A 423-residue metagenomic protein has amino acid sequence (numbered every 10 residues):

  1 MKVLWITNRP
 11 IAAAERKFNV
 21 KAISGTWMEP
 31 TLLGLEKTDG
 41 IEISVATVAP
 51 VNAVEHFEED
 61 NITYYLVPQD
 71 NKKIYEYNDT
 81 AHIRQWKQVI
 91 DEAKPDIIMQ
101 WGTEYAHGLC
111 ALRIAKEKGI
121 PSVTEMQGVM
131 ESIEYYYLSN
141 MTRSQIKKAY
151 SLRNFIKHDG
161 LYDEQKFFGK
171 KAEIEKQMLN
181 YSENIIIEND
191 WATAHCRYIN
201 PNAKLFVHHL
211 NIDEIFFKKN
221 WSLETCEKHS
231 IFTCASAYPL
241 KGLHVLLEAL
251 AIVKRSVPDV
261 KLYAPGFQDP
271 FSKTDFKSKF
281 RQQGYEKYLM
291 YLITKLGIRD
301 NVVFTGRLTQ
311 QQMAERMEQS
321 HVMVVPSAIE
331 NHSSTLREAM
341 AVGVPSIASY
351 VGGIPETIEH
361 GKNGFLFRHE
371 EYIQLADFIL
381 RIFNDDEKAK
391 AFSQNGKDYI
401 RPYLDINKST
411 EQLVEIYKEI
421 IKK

Functional and structural regions predicted by a protein language model:
M1-N52, E58-Y65: N-terminal subdomain of nucleotide-sugar transferases
L4, S222-K241, L247-L250, L262-P265: Conserved donor-binding/catalytic core segment of Leloir-type glycosyltransferases
I90, E315-S320: Short alpha-helical donor nucleotide-sugar binding micro-motif in glycosyltransferases
F276-R307: Nucleotide-activated donor-binding/catalytic signature segment of Leloir-type glycosyltransferases, i.e., the conserved
A328: Aromatic "clamp/platform" in nucleotide-sugar-dependent glycosyltransferases that forms part of the donor/acceptor
P345-A348: Short hydrophobic beta-strand element within catalytic cores of glycosyltransferases and related nucleotide-activated
H360-G361, F365-Y372, R381-E387: Conserved acidic donor-binding segment of nucleotide-sugar-dependent glycosyltransferases
Q374, R381, K388-Y403, S409-E415 (+1 more regions): A short, well-ordered alpha-helix in the C-terminal region of glycosyltransferases
